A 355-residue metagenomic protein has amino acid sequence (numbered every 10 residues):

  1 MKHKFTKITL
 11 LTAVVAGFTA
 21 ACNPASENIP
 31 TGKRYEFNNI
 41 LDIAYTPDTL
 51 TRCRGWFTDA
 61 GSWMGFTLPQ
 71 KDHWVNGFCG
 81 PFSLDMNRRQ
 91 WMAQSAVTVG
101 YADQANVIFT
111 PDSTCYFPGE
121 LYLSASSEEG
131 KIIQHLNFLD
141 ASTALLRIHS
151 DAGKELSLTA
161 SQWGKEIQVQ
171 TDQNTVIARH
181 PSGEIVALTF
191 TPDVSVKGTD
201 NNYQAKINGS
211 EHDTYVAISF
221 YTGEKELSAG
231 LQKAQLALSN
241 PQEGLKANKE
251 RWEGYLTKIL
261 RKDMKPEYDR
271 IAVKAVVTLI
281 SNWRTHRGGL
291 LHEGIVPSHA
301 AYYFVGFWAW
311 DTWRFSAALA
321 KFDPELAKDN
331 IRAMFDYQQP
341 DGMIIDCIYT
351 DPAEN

Functional and structural regions predicted by a protein language model:
M1-E27: Bacterial Sec-dependent N-terminal signal peptides
T9, A144-L146, E166, I177 (+4 more regions): Residues in flexible loops and secondary-structure boundaries
T12-A13, N240, A247, S281: Generic detector of low-complexity/intrinsically disordered segments and short hydrophobic N-terminal stretches
G17, T143, E211-D213, R270 (+2 more regions): Generic structural microfeature
C22-E267, F322: Terminal accessory carbohydrate-recognition/targeting modules of carbohydrate-active enzymes
E253-N355: Substrate-binding groove/exosite segments of carbohydrate-active enzymes
